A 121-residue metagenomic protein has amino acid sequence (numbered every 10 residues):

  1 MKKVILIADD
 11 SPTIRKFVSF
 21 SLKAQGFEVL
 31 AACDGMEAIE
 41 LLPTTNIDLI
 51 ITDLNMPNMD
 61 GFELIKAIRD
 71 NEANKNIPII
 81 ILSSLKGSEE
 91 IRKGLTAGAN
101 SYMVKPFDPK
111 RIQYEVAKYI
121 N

Functional and structural regions predicted by a protein language model:
K16-A24: Charged docking surfaces used in two-component/phosphorelay signaling
G26-C33, L41: Short hydrophobic/Thr-rich beta-strand motif most characteristic of the beta2 strand and flanking loop of CheY-like
T45-I51: Active-site beta3 strand of CheY-like receiver
M56: Receiver (REC) domain active-site loop signature in two-component systems and cognate sites in sensor histidine kinases
E89, F107-V116: C-terminal output helix
